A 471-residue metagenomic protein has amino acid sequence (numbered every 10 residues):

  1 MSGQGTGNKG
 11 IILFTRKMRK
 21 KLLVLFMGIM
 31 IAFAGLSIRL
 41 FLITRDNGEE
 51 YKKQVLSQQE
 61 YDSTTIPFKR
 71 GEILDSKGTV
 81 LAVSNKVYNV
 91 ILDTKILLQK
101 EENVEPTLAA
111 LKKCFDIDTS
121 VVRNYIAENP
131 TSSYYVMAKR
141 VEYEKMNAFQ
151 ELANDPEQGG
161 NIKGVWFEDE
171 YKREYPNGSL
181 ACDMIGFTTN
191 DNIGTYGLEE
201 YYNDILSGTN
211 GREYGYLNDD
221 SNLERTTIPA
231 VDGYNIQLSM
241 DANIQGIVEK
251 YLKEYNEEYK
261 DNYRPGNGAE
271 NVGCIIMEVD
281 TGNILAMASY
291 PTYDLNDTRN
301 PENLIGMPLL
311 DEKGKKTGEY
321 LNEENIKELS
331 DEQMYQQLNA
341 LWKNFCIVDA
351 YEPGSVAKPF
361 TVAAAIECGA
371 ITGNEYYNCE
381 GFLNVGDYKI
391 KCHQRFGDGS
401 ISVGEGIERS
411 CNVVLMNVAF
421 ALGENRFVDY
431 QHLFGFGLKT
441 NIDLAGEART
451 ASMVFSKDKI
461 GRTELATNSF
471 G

Functional and structural regions predicted by a protein language model:
M1-E323, A350, N425-L433: Periplasmic/cell-envelope proteins involved in peptidoglycan metabolism and beta-lactam response
S2-G5, V80-A82, Y88, L217-P229 (+4 more regions): Beta-lactam-recognizing serine transpeptidase/beta-lactamase-like catalytic domain environment
